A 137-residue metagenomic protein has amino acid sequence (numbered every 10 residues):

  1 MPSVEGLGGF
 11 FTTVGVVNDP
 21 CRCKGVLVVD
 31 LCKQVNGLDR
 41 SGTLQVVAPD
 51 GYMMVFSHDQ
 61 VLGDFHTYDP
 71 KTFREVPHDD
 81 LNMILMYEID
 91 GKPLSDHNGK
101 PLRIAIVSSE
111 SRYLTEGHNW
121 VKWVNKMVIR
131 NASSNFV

Functional and structural regions predicted by a protein language model:
M1-V137: N-terminal intrinsically disordered, low-complexity segments enriched in P/E/S/T
